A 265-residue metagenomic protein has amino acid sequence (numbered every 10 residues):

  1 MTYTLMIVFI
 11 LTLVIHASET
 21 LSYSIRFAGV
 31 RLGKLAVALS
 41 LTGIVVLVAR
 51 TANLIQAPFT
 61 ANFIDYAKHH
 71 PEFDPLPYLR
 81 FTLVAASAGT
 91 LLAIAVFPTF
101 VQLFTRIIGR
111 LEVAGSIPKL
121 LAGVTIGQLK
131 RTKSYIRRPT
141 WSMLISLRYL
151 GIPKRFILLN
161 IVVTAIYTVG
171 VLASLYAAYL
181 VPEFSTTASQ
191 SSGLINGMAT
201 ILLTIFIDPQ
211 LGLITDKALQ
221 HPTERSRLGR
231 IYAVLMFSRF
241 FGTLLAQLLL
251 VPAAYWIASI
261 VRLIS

Functional and structural regions predicted by a protein language model:
Y3-I7, L147-L175, F237-L248: Transmembrane alpha-helical segments and their cytosolic interface motifs in multi-pass membrane proteins
F9-L32: N-terminal signal-anchor/start-transfer transmembrane helix
V14-L21, R50-L54, L83-V113, S191-D208: Hydrophobic alpha-helical membrane-embedded segments
F27-L39, D65-P71, P182-E183, D216-L228: Juxtamembrane helix-boundary/capping and inter-helix hinge elements in multi-pass membrane proteins
T42-N62: A generic, lipid-embedded transmembrane alpha helix
V124-V163: Membrane-water interface at loop-to-transmembrane-helix junctions
A165, L172-L228: Intrinsically disordered, low-complexity segments enriched in Gly and acidic/Ser/Thr residues that form flexible
I205-S265: Alpha-helical oligomerization segments
